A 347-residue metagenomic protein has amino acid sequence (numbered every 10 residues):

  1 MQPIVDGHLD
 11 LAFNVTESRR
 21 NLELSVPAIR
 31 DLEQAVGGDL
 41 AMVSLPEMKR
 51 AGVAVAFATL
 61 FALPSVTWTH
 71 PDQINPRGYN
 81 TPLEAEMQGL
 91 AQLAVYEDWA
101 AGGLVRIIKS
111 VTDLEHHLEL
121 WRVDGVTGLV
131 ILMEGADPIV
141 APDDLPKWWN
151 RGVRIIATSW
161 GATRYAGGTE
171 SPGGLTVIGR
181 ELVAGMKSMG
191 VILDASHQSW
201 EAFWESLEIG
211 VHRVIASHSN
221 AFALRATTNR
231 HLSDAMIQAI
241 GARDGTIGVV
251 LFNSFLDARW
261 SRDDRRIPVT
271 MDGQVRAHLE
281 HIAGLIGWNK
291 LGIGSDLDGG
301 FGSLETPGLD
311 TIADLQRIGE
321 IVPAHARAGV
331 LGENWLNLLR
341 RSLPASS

Functional and structural regions predicted by a protein language model:
M1-S159, T163-G173, V177, A226-S347: N-terminal hydrophobic targeting/anchoring segments and the immediately downstream early-domain regions of hydrolases
I4-L11, Q198, A216-S219: Histidine-centered catalytic micro-motifs
A166-G167, P172-L207, R213-H218: Loop-centered beta-sheet repeat module
A184-K187, I192, F222, M236-G241 (+1 more regions): Feature for exported/extracytoplasmic and membrane-associated proteins, marking the mature portion
S199-E201, L207-L224, T228-G241: Acidic, glycine-rich loop-and-beta core segments that form the ion-binding/anion-interacting portion of active sites
